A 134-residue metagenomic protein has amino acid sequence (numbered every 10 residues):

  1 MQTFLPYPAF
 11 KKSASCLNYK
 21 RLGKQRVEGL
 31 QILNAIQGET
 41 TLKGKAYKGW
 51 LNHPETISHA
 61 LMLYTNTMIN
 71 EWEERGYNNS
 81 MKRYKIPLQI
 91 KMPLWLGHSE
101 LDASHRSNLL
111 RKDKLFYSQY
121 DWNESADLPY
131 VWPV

Functional and structural regions predicted by a protein language model:
M1-V134: Expand to "…catalyze enediolate/carbanion chemistry for C-C bond making/breaking, isomerization, decarboxylation
